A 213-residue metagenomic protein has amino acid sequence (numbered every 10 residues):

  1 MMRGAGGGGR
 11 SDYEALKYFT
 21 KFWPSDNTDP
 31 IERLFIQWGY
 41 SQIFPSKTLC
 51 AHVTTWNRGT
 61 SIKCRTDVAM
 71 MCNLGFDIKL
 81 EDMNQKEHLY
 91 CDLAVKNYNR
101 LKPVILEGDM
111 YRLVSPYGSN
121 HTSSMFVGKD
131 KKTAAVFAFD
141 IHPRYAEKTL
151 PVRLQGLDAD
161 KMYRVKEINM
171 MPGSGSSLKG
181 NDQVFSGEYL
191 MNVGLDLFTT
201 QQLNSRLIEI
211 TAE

Functional and structural regions predicted by a protein language model:
M1, A69, V136, V165: Conserved, mostly hydrophobic/aromatic
M2-D82: Glycan-recognition surfaces
R3-Y13, N84-H88, Y111-S119: A glycine-rich phosphate-binding loop feature that marks nucleotide/adenosyl-phosphate handling sites
G8, G75-F76, R112, I141-P143: Short, solvent-exposed loop/turn segments at secondary-structure junctions
T20, D67, C72-L74, T122 (+4 more regions): Structural beta-strand/beta-sheet cores of well-ordered domains, especially the beta-sheet scaffolds that support
T66-V114: Catalytic cores of secreted or luminal carbohydrate-active enzymes
S115-A159: Carbohydrate-binding surface patches
H142-E213: C-terminal beta-sandwich/jelly-roll accessory domains of carbohydrate-active enzymes
